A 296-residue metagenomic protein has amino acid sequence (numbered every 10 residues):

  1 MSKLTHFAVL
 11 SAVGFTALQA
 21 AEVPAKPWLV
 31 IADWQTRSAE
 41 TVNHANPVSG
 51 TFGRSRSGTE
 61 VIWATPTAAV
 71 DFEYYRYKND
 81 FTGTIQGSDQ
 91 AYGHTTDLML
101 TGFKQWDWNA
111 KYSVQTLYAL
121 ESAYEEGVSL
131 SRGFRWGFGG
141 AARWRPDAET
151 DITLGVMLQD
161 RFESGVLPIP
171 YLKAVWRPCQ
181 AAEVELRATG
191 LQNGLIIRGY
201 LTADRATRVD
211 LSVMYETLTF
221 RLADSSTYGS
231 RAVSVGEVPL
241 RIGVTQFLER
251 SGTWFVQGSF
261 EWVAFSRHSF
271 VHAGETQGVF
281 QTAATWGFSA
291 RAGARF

Functional and structural regions predicted by a protein language model:
A21-T84, L186-L191, A223: Short glycine/proline- and aromatic-enriched beta-strand/turn motifs that initiate or cap beta-hairpins
P24, I62-T67, K104-A110, W144-A148 (+5 more regions): Outer-membrane beta-barrel strand-turn architecture
W34, V114-Y124, T150-D160, L172-I197 (+1 more regions): Transmembrane beta-strand segments that form the barrel wall of outer-membrane beta-barrel proteins
W34-E40, T65-T67, Y74-D80, L120-E126 (+5 more regions): Transmembrane beta-strands of outer-membrane beta-barrel pores
T51-S57, Y92-L98, L130-F138, V166-P170 (+3 more regions): Residues that define the transmembrane beta-barrel architecture of outer-membrane proteins
P66-F72, W108-T116, A148-L154, Q180-L186 (+3 more regions): Repeated loop/turn-to-beta-strand initiation elements of outer-membrane beta-barrel proteins
Y75-S88, T189-F288: Outer-membrane beta-barrel translocator/channel fold
Y171-A181, I242-V244, Q281-F296: Outer-membrane beta-barrel "beta-signal"
